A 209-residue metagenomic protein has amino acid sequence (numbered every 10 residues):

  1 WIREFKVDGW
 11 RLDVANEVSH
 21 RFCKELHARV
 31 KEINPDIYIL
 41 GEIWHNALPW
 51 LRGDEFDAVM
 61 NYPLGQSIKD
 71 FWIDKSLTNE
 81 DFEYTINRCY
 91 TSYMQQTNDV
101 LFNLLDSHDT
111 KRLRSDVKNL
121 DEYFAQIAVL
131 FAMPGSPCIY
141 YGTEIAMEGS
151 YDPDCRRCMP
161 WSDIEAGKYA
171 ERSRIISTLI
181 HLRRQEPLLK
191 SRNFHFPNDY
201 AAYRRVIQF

Functional and structural regions predicted by a protein language model:
W1, L12, I39, H108 (+3 more regions): Conserved, mostly hydrophobic/aromatic
W1-E4, L120-I127: Short, acidic/polar
W1-H20, N98, N103, S107: Active-site groove signature of glycoside hydrolases
K6, L105-D109, Y151-M159: Short acidic (Asp/Glu) and glycine-rich catalytic loops that position anionic groups and cofactors
V7-G9, N34-I37, P134-C138: Loop/turn elements at helix/coil->beta-strand transitions in domains of secreted/extracellular proteins
D13-Q96, V129, E148-T178: Active-site-proximal helices and loops of the catalytic beta/alpha 8
S92-K118: Active-site clefts of carbohydrate-active enzymes
Y140-Y141, M147-S150, C155-F209: Glycan-recognition and catalytic regions of carbohydrate-active enzymes
